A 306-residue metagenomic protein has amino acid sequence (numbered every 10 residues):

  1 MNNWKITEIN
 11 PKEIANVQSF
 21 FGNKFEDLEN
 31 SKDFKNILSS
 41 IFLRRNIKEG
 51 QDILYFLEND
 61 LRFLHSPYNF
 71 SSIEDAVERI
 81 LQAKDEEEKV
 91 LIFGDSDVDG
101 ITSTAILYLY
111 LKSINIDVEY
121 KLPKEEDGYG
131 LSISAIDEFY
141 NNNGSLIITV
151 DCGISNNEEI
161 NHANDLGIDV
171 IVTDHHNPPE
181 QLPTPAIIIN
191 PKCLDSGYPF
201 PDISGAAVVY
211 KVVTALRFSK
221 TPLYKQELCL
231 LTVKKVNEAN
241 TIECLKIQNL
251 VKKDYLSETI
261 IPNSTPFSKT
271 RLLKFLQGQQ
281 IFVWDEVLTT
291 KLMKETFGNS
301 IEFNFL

Functional and structural regions predicted by a protein language model:
M1-L306: Replace "Mg2+/Mn2+-dependent" with "divalent metal-dependent
